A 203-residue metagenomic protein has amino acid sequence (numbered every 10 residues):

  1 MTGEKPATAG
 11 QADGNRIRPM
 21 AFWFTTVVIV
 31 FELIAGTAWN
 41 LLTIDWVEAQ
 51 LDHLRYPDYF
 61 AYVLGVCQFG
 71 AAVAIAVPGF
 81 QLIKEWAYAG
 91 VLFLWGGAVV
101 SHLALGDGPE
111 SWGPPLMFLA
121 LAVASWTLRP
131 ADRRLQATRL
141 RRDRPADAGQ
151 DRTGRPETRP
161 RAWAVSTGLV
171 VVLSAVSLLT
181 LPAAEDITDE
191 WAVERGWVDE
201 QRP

Functional and structural regions predicted by a protein language model:
M1-L33, L82-P203: Extended, low-polarity transmembrane helix blocks
N15, L42, L54-L64, F80 (+1 more regions): Residues at secondary-structure transition points
W23-T26, T43-R55, A71-L82: Short juxtamembrane and helix-loop transition motifs at transmembrane-helix boundaries in membrane proteins
V30-D45: Transmembrane alpha-helix/helix-exit interface in multi-pass inner-membrane proteins
A35, Y56-A76, G90-L92: Core segments of alpha-helical transmembrane spans in multipass integral membrane proteins
T37, A72-A76, V99-V100, V123: Alpha-helical transmembrane segments of multipass membrane proteins
L41, V66-G70, V99: Hydrophobic/small/kink-forming positions within alpha-helical transmembrane segments of polytopic membrane proteins
L41-L54, S101-W112: Interfacial helix-loop-helix junctions of multi-pass membrane proteins
